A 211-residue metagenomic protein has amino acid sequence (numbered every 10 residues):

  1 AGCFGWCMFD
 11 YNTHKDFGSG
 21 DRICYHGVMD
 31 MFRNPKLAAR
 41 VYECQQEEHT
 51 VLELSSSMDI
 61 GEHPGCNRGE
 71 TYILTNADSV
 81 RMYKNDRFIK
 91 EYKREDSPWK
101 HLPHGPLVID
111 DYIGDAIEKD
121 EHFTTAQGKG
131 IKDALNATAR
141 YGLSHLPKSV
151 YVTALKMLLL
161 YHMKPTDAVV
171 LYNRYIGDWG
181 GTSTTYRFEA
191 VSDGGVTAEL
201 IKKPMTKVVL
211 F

Functional and structural regions predicted by a protein language model:
A1-Y172, G181, T185, S192-G195 (+1 more regions): Extended substrate-binding grooves/exosites of carbohydrate-active enzymes
Y175-G177: Beta-strand-rich interaction surfaces with strong enrichment in secreted/lumenal proteins
K202-F211: Low-complexity, Pro/Ser/Thr- and charge-rich linker/hinge segments at domain boundaries
